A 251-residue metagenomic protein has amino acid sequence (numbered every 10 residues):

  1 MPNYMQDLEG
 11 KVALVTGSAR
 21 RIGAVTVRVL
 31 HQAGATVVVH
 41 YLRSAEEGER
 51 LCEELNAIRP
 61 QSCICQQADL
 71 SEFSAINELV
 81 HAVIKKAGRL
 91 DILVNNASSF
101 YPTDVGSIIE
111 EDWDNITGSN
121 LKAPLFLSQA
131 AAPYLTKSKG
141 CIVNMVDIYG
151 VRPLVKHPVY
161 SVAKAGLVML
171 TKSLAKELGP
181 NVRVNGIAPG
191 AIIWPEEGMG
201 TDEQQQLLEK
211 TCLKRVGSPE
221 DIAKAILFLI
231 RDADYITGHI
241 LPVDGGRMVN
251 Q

Functional and structural regions predicted by a protein language model:
P2-M5, V151-R152, L227, R231-Q251: Short C-terminal tail/terminal secondary-structure segment of NAD(P)H-dependent dehydrogenase/reductase domains
V12, A19-R21: Conserved glycine-rich cofactor-binding loop
D104-V105, I109-T117, L207: Substrate-binding pocket helix/loop in short-chain dehydrogenase/reductase
S128, A163, T171: Active-site helix of classical SDR
P133, A175-P180: Alpha-helical segment proximal to the catalytic Tyr-Lys
G179-R183, I236-G238: Short, small/polar-rich loop/turn modules that mediate ligand/substrate recognition or access, typified
G186-I187, Q205-I236, V243-G245: C-terminal helical subdomain
